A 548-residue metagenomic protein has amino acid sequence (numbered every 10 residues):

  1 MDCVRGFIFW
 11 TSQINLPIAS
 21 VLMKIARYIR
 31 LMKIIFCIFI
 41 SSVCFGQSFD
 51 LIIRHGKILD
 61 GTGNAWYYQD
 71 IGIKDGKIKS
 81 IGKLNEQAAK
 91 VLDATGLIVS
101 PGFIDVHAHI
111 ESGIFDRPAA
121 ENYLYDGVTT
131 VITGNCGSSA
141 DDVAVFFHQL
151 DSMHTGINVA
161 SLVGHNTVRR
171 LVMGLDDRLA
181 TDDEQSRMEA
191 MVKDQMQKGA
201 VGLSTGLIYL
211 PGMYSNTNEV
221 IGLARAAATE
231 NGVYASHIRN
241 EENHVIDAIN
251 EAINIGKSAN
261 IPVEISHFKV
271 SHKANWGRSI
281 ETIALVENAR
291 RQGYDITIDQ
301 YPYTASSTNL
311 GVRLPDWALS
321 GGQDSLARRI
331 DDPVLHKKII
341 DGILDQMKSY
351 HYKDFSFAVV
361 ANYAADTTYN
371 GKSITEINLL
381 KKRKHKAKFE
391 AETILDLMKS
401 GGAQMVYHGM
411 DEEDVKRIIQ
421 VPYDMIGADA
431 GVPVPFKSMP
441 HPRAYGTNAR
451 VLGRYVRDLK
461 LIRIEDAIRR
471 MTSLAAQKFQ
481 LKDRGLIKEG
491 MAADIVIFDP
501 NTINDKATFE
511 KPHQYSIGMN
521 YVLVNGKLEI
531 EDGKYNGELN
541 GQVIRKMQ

Functional and structural regions predicted by a protein language model:
C3-W10, I14-S48: Bacterial Sec-dependent N-terminal signal peptides
S48-L51, I58-G102: Histidine-rich, glycine-flanked metal-binding segment
G56, I71, G76, G96 (+13 more regions): Divalent metal-coordination and catalytic microenvironments
G56, L326, D332, K416-Y423 (+2 more regions): C-terminal cap of metal-dependent C-N hydrolases
I58-D70, T375, G402-V415, I462-I468 (+1 more regions): Acidic, glycine-enriched loop/beta-strand segments at the rims of small-molecule binding/catalytic pockets
A94-V99, F103, A108, D116-T205 (+4 more regions): Divalent-metal coordination cores built from histidine and acidic residues
L162-V163, T167, L171, L175-D182 (+4 more regions): Active-site neighborhoods of metal-dependent hydrolases
D194, A200-A252: Divalent metal-binding pocket/active-site signature
